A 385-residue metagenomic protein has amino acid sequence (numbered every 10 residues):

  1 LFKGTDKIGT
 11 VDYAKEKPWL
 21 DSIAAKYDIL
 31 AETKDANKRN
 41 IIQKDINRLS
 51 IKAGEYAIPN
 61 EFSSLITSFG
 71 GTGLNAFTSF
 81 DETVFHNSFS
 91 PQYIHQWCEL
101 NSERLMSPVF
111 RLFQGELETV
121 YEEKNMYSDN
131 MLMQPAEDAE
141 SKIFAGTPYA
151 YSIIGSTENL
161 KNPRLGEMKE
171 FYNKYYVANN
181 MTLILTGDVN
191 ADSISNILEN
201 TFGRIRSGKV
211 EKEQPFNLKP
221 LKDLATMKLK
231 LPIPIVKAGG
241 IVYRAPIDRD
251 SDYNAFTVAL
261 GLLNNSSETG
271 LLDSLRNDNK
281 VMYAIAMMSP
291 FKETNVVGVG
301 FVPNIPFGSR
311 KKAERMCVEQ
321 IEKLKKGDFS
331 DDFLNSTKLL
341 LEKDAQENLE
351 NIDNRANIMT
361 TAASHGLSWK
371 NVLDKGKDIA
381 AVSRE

Functional and structural regions predicted by a protein language model:
L1-E103, Q134-E158, N180-T186, V236-I247 (+1 more regions): M16 family metallopeptidases and their MPP-like homologs
F80-T83, Q114-M126: Short, glycine/charge-rich beta-strand/loop segments that flank catalytic centers and engage negatively charged groups
R104, P108-R111, N125-S128, A145-I153 (+1 more regions): An aromatic/glycine/proline-enriched structural segment found at the starts of mature extracellular/organellar domains
F110, Q114-E118, L132, A136 (+1 more regions): Non-catalytic, conformational "gating/processing" segments within enzyme and secreted inhibitor domains
L160-R164: Short, charged, amphipathic alpha-helices and their helix-cap/turn boundaries
K169-K174, D223-L231, M288: Short, surface-exposed beta-strand/loop micro-motifs that present aromatic residues
E199-G203, V258, R276-D278: Short, solvent-exposed amphipathic alpha-helical segments in soluble enzyme and RNA/protein-processing domains
